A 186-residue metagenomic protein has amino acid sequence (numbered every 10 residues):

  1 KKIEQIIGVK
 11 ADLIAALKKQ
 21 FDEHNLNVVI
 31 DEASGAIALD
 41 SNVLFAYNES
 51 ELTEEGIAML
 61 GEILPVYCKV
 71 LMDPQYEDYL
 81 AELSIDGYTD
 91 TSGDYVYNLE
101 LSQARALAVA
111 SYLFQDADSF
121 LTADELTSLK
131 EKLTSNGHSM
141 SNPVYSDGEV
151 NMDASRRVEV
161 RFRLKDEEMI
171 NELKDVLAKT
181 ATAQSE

Functional and structural regions predicted by a protein language model:
K1-A81, K165-E186: Periplasmic peptidoglycan-binding/tethering modules of Gram-negative envelope proteins
L44, E49-I57, S84-E172, V176: Periplasmic OmpA-like peptidoglycan-binding domain that tethers envelope proteins to the cell wall
